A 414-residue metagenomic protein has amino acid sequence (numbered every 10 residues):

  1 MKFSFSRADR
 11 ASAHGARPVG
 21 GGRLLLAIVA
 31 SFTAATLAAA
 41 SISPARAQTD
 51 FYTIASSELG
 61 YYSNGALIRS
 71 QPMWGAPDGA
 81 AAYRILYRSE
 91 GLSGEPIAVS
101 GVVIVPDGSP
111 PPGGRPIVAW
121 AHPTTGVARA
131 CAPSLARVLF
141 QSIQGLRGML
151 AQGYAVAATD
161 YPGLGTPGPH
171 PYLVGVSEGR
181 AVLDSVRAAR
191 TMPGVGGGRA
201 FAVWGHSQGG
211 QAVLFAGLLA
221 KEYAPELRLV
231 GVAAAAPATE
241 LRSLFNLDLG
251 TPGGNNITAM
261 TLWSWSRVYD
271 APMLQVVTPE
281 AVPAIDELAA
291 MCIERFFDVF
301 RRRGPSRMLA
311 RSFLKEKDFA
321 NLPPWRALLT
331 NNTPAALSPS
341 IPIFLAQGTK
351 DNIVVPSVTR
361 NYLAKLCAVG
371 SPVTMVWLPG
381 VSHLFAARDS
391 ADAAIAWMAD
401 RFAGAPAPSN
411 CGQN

Functional and structural regions predicted by a protein language model:
R46-P110, C367: Catalytic-loop region of hydrolases
S93-P96, D107-G148: Short, surface-exposed "cap/lid" segments of acyl-processing enzymes
L146-G165: Conserved alpha/beta-hydrolase
Y172-M192: Alpha/beta-hydrolase active-site loop
A188-G194, G198-N255: Primarily recognizes the serine-hydrolase "nucleophile elbow" in alpha/beta-hydrolase and SGNH/GDSL folds
A235-A336: Accessory cap/linker subdomain of secreted extracellular hydrolases
A327, I353, R360-N414: C-terminal catalytic histidine-bearing segment of alpha/beta-hydrolase fold enzymes
L345-Q347, D351: Short beta-strand/loop motif that positions the catalytic acidic residue of the alpha/beta-hydrolase fold
